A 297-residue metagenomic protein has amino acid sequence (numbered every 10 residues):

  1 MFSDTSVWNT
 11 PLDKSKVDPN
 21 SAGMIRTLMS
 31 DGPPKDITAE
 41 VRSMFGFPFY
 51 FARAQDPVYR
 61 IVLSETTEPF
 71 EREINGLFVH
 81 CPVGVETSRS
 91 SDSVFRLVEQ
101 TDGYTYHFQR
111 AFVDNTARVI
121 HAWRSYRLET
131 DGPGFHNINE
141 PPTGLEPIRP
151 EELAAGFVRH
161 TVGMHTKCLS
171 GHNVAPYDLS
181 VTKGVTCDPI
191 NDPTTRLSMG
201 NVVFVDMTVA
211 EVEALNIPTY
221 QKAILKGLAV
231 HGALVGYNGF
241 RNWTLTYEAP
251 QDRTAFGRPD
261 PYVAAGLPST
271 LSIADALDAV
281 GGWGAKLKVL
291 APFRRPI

Functional and structural regions predicted by a protein language model:
M1-I297: Short, surface-exposed polybasic-aromatic patches that bind anionic ligands, especially phosphate groups
